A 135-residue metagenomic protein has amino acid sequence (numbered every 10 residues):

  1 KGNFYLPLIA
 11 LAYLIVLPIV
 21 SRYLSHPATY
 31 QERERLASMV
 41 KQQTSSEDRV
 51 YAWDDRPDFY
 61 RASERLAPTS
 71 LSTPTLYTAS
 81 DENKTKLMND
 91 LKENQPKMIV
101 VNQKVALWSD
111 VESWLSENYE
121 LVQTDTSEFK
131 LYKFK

Functional and structural regions predicted by a protein language model:
K1, R49, R65, F134-K135: Primarily membrane-embedded glycan-assembly and transfer machineries that use lipid-linked glycans
K1-T29: Transmembrane alpha-helical segments
F4, A12, R22, V50 (+3 more regions): Intrinsically disordered, low-complexity N-terminal regions enriched in serine/proline/glycine with scattered basic
I15, I19, S38-M39, S70 (+1 more regions): Generic signal for short, ordered secondary-structure residues within or immediately flanking folded domains
S25-T78, L87-L107: Short periplasmic/luminal acceptor-recognition loop of GT-C membrane glycosyltransferases, typified by
P68-P74, T78-D81, E112, S116-E117 (+1 more regions): A signal for specific C-terminal beta-sheet/loop modules enriched in small/flexible residues with GP/PG/PP motifs
P74, D81-L91, V122-K135: Extracytoplasmic
K97-K135: Aromatic/acidic, Gly/Pro-rich catalytic loop(s) in extracytoplasmic/lumenal soluble domains of multi-pass membrane
